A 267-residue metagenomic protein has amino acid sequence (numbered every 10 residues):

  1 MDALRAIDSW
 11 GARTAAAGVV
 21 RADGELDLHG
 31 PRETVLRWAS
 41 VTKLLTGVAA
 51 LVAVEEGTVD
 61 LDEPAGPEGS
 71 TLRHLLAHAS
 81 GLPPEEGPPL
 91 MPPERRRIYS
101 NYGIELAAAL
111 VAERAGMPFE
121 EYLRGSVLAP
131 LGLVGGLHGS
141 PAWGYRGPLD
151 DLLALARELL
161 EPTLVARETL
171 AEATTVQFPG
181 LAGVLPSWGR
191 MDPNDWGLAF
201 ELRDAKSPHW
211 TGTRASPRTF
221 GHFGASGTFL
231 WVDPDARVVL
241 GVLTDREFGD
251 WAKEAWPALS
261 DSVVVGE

Functional and structural regions predicted by a protein language model:
M1-A3, P208-T213, S262, G266-E267: Short, positively charged
M1-W38, A49, A77, E201 (+2 more regions): A short, well-structured edge-of-sheet supersecondary motif
V19-V20, L61-A65, G136, G197-L202 (+1 more regions): Glycosyltransferase-associated regions of secretory-pathway enzymes, highlighting luminal stem/catalytic domains
R32, R37-V41, L45, A53-P89 (+3 more regions): Active-site helix/loop module of the DD-peptidase/beta-lactamase fold, centered on the serine-lysine SxxK catalytic
L44-G47, G103-L110, W143-V165, S226-D245: Active-site-proximal alpha-helical segments within enzyme catalytic domains
L128, G132-L133, G147, A154-V165 (+2 more regions): Short helix-capping and hinge/turn segments at secondary-structure transitions, especially at repeat and domain
S140-W143, L149-D150, T175-D235: Active-site Gly/Thr loop motif
T219-E267: Structured C-terminal helix/loop/strand segments within mature extracytoplasmic catalytic/sensor domains
